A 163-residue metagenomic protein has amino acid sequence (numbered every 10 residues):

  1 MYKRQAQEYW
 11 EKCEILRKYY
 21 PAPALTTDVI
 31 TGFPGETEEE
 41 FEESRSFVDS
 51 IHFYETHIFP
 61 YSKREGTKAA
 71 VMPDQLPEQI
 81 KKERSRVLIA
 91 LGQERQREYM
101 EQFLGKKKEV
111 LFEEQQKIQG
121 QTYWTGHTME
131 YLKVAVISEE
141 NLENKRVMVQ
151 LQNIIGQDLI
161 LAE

Functional and structural regions predicted by a protein language model:
M1-R4, L16, L151, A162: Generic low-polarity alpha-helical segments
K3-E55, Y61-I80: Conserved non-cysteine loop/helix-boundary elements of the Radical SAM core domain that shape
V71-E163: Terminal RNA-binding accessory module
